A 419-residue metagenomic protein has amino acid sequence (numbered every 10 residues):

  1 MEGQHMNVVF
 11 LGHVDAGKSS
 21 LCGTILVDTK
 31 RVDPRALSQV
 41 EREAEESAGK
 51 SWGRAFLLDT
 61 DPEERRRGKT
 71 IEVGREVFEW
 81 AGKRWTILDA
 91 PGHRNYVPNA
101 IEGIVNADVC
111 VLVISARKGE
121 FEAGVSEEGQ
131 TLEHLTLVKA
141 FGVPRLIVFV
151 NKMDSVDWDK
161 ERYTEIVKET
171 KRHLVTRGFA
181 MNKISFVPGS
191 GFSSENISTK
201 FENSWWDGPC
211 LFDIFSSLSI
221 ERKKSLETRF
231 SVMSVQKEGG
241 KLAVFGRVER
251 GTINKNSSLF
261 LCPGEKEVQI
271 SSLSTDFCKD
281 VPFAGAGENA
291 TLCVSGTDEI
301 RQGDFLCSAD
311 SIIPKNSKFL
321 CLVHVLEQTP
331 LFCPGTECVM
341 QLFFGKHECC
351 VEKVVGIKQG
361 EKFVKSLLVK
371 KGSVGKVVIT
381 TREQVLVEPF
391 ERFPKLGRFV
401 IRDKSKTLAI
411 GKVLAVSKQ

Functional and structural regions predicted by a protein language model:
E2-P98, A107-E120: P-loop NTPase switch module centered on the Walker A-proximal segment
N7-F10, S155-W158, R172, D298-Q419: C-terminal effector modules of nucleic-acid-centric enzymes and ribosome-associated factors
D15, L21, V40, G68 (+12 more regions): Residue-level signature of catalytic and energy-coupling elements of molecular machines, predominantly ATP/GTP-dependent
A16, D28-R31, H93-R94, A116-E120 (+4 more regions): Conserved nucleotide-binding/hydrolysis micro-motifs of P-loop NTPases
V40, S115-R117, P144-T164, S185-N203 (+1 more regions): G-domain G4 guanine-recognition motif of GTPases
E46-W52, L58-K69, E120-A123, L174-K183 (+6 more regions): Active-site phosphate-binding and catalytic loops of NTP-dependent enzymes
K83-W85, A90-N95, V105-T164: Conserved Switch II/interswitch segment of TRAFAC-class P-loop GTPases
T164, K171-P330: Conserved catalytic-core segments of large NTP-driven translation/proteostasis enzymes
